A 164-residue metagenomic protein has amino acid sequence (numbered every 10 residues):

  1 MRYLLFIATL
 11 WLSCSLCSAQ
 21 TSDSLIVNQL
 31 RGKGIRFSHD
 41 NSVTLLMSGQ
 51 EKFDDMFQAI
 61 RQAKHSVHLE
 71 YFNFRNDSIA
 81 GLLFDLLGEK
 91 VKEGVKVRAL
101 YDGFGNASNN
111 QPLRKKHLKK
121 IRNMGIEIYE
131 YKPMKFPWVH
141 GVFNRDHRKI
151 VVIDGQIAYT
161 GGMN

Functional and structural regions predicted by a protein language model:
M1-S24: Bacterial Sec-dependent N-terminal signal peptides
S24-V27, R31-R61, H65, R75-N164: HKD-type phospholipase D/PLD-like phosphodiesterase module
F72: Short glycine-rich anion-binding loops that position phosphate/pyrophosphate groups of nucleotides and phosphorylated
